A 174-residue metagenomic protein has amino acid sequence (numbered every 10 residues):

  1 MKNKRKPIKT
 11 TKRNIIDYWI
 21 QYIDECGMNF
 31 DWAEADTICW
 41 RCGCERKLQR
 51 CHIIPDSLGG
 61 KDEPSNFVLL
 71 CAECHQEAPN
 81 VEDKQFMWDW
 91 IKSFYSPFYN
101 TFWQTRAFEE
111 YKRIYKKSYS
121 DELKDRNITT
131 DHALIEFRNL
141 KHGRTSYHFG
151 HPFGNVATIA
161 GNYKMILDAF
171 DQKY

Functional and structural regions predicted by a protein language model:
M1-I38, G60-E63: Short, charged surface segments at domain edges that flank catalytic/cofactor-binding sites
C39-C42, C71: Short cysteine-rich clusters marking metal-coordination/redox-active sites
G43-K47, A78: Cys/His-rich microdomains that often coordinate metals
Q49-I53: Histidine-centered catalytic micro-motifs used for acid/base chemistry in nuclease and nucleotide-processing active
I54-D62, Q85-Y95: Short cysteine/histidine-rich metal-coordination sites, predominantly Zn2+-binding motifs
G60-A78: Short beta-strand-alpha-helix junction that forms the catalytic/metal-binding core of metal-dependent nuclease domains
F98-T101: Conserved phosphoryl-transfer catalytic core
A107-Q172: Short flanking/linker segments adjacent to small metal-binding domains or redox-active Cys/His motifs
